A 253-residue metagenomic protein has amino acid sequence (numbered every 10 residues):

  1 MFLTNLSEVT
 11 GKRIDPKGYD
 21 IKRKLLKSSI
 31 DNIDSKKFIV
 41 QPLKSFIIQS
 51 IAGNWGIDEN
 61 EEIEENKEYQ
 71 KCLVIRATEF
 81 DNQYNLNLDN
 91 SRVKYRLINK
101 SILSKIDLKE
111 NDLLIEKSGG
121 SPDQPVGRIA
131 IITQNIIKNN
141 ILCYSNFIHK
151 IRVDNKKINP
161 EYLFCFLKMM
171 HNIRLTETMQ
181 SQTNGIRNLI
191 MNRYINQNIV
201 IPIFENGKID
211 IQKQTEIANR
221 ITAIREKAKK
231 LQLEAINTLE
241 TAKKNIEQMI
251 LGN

Functional and structural regions predicted by a protein language model:
M1-E61, I203-N253: Non-catalytic DNA-recognition/assembly elements of restriction-modification systems
D34-N85, S101-L103, G120-P122: Low-complexity, Lys/Gly-biased intrinsically disordered segments
P42-S50, D81-D89, I137-I203: Basic, amphipathic alpha-helical recognition segments used for DNA target recognition
K94-I98: Beta-strand/loop nucleic-acid-binding surfaces
I102-D107, S121, I136-N139: Short, surface-exposed secondary-structure edge patches
E110-N111: Loop/turn positions that initiate beta-strands
S121-I131: Short, Lys/Arg- and Gly-enriched loop/turn segments at beta-strand edges
